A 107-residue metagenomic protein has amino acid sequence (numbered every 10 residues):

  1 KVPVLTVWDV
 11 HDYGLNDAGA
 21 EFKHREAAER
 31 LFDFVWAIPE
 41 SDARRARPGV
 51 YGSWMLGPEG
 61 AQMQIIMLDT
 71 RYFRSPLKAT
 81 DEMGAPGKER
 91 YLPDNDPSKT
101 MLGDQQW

Functional and structural regions predicted by a protein language model:
K1-W107: Metal-dependent phosphoester/phosphodiester hydrolase catalytic core
